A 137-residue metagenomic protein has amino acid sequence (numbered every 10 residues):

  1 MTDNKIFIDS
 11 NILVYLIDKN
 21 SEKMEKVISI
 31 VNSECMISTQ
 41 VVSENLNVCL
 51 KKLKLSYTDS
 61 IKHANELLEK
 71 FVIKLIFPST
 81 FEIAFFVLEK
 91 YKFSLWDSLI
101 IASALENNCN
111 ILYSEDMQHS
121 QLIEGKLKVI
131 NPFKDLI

Functional and structural regions predicted by a protein language model:
M1-I37, K52-N65, D135: Short, well-structured N-terminal submotif of metal-dependent ribonuclease cores
M1-T2, L105-I137: Acidic, PIN/NYN-like endoribonuclease modules and their adjacent C-terminal/linker elements
D9-N11, E44, D97, D116: Acidic active-site catalytic centers that drive phospho-/nucleotidyl reactions and related ester hydrolyses
E25, S43, T58, E82 (+1 more regions): A broad detector of short, well-ordered amphipathic alpha-helices that serve as recognition/interaction surfaces
M36-Q40, S114: Substrate-recognition element of Asp-dependent hydrolases with the DxDx(T/V) motif
T39-N47: Short, conserved active-site loops that position catalytic residues or coordinate cofactors/metal ions across diverse
I73-E115: Active-site neighborhoods of divalent-metal-dependent phosphate/nucleic-acid chemistry enzymes
